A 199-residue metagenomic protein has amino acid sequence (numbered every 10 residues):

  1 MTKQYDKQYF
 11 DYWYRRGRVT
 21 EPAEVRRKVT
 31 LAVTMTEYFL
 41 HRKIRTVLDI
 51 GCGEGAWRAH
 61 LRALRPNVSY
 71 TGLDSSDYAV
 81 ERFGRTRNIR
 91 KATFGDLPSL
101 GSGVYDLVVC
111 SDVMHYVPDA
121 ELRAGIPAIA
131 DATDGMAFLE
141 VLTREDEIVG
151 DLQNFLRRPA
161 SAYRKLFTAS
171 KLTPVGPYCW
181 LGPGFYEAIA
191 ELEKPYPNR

Functional and structural regions predicted by a protein language model:
M1-G101, V117-R199: Class I (Rossmann-like) S-adenosyl-L-methionine-dependent methyltransferase catalytic domain, capturing the SAM-binding
V109: A conserved beta-strand element that flanks and buttresses the S-adenosyl-L-methionine
D112-V113: Short catalytic micro-motifs in class I SAM-dependent methyltransferases
